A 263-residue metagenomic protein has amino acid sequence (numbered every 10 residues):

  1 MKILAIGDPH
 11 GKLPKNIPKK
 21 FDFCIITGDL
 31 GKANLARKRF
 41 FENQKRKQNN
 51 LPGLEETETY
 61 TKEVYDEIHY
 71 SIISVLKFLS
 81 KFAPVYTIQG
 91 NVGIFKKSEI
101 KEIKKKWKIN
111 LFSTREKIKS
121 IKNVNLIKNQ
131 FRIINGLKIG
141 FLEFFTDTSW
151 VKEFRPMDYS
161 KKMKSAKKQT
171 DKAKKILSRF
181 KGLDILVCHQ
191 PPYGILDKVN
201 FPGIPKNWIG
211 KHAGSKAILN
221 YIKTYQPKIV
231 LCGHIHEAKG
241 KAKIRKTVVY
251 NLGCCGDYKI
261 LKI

Functional and structural regions predicted by a protein language model:
M1-L4, N123, F131-F141, K181-I185 (+2 more regions): Beta-strand-turn-beta hairpins that frame and shape the catalytic cleft of phosphate-ester-processing enzymes
I3, F23, Y86, V124 (+2 more regions): Short, Asp-centered acidic motifs that coordinate Mg2+ and/or phosphate in catalytic or ligand-binding sites
D8, C24, G28-D29, G90 (+6 more regions): Divalent metal-coordination and catalytic microenvironments
G11-I134, L252-D257: Core catalytic region of metal-dependent phosphoesterases/phosphodiesterases, especially metallo-beta-lactamase-like
N16, L76, L177-S178, I222: Short hydrophobic patches on amphipathic alpha-helices that form coiled-coil/helix-mediated interaction surfaces
N34-F40, R46-T57, L137-I209: Active-site-proximal loop/helix segment associated with metal-binding centers of metalloenzymes
H69-S71, I204-K216: Charged helix-capping and loop-helix junction motifs
R132-N135, K216-Y225, I229, H236-I263: Binuclear metal-dependent phosphoesterase catalytic core
